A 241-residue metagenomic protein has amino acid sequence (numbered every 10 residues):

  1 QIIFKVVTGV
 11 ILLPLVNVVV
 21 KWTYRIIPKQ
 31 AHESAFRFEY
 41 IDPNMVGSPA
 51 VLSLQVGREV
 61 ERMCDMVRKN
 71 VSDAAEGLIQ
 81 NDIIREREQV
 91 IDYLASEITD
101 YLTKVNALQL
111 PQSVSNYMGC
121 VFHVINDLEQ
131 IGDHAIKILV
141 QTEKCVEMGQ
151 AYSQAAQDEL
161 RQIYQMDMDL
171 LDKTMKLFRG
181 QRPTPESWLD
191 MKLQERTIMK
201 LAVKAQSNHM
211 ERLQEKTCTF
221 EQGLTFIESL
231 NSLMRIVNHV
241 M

Functional and structural regions predicted by a protein language model:
Q1-M241: Cytosolic, long alpha-helical scaffolding segments
